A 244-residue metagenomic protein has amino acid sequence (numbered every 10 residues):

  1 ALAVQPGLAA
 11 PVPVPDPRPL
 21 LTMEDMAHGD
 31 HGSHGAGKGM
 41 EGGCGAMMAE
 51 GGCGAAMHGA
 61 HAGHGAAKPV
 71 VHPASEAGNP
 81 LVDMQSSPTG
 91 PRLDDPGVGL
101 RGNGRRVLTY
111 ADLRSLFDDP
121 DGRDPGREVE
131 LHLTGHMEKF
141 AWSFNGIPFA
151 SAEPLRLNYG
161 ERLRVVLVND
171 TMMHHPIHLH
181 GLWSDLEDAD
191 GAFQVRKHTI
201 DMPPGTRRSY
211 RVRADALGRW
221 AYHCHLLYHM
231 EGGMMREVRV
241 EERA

Functional and structural regions predicted by a protein language model:
A1-R162, D215-R219, L227-A244: Extended terminal and domain-junction accessory segments
E130, R164-V166, S209-R211: Beta-strand secondary-structure signal
S151-R156, G181-L217, A244: Extracytoplasmic beta-sandwich strand-turn segments characteristic of Greek-key/jelly-roll folds
L167-T171: Asparagine-centered strand-capping/turn motif at beta-strand->loop junctions
M173-I177: Short beta-strand/loop motifs in extracellular/secreted proteins, especially within beta-sandwich accessory domains
H180, L226: Acidic helix/loop microenvironments that form the catalytic cleft of cell-wall polysaccharide enzymes
